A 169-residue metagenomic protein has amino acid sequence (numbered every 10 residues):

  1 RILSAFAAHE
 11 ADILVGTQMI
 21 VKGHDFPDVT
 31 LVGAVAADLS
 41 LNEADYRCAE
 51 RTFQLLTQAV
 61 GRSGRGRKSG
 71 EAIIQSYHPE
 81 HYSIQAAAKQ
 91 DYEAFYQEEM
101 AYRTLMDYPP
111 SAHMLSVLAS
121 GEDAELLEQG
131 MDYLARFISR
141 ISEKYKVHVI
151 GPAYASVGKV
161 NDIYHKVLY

Functional and structural regions predicted by a protein language model:
R1-E128, R140, S156, V167-Y169: Inter-lobe coupling/hinge segments of SF2-like helicase ATPases
G130-F137: Short amphipathic alpha-helices in soluble, non-transmembrane regions that often serve as interface/regulatory elements
S142-A155: Short beta-strand elements
K159: Arg/Lys-rich, often Gly-containing low-complexity segments of ribosomal proteins
